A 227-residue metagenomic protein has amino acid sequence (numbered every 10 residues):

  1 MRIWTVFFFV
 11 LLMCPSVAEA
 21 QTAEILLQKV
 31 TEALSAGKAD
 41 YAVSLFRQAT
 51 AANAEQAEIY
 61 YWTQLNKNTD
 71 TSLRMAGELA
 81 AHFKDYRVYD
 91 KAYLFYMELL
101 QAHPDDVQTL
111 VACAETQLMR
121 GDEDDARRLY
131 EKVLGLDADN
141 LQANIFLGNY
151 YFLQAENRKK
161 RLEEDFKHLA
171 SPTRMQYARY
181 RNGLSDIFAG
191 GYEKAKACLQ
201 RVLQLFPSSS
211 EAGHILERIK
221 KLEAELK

Functional and structural regions predicted by a protein language model:
A18-T63, T69-R74: N-terminal leader/linker segments that initiate helical-solenoid repeat arrays
A51, E98-Q101, E131-G135, A197 (+1 more regions): Conserved structural position within tetratricopeptide repeats
A54, D70, P104, A138-D139 (+1 more regions): Short coil turns that delineate tetratricopeptide repeat
E58-Y60, M75, T109, A143 (+1 more regions): TPR alpha-solenoid repeat register
W62, E78, A112, F146 (+1 more regions): Canonical tetratricopeptide repeat
W62-N66, L153-C198: Short coil/linker segments at helix-helix boundaries
M119-G121, G148, L153-L162, E223-K227: Short coil/turn linking the two alpha-helices of tandem helical-hairpin repeats
